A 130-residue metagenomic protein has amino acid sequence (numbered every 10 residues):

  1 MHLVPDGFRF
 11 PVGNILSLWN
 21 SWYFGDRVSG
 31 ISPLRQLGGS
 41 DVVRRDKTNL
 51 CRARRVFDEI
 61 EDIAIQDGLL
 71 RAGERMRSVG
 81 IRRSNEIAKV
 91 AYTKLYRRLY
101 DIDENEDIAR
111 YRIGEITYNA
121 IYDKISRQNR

Functional and structural regions predicted by a protein language model:
M1-Q66, L70-A72: Intrinsically disordered, low-complexity regulatory segments of eukaryotic and viral DNA/chromatin-associated proteins
E59, I63-R130: Charged, low-complexity regulatory segments of eukaryotic nuclear chromatin/transcription proteins
